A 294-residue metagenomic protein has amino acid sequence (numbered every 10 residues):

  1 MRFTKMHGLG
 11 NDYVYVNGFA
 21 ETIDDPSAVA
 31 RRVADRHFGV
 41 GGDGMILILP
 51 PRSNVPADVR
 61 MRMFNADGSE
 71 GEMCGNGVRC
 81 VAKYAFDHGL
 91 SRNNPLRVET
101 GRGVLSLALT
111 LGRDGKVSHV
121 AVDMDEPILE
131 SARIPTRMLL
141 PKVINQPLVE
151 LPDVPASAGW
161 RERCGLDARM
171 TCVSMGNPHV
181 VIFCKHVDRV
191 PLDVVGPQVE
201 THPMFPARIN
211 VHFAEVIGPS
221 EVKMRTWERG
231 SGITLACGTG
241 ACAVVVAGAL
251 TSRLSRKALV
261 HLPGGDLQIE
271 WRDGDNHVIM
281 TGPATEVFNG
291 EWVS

Functional and structural regions predicted by a protein language model:
M1-T22, V122, T136-V173: N-terminal, positively charged, Ser/Thr/Ala/Gly-biased leader segments that form transit/presequence-like amphipathic
M1-V117, W160, V180-S294: A glycine-rich beta-to-alpha transition motif near the start of alpha/beta enzyme domains, typified by
D58, R133, L139-L140, C242: Conserved, structured C-terminal
R102-L105, L111-D114, D125-E130, L139-V143 (+3 more regions): Short acidic/polar capping segments at secondary-structure boundaries
V117, A121, S131-I134: Extended alpha-helical solenoid/rod scaffold regions of large eukaryotic vesicle-tethering complex subunits
I134, Q146-L148, V260, W292: Generic detection of short hydrophobic beta-strand segments and adjacent strand-loop junctions
M170, P178-V181: Selected transmembrane alpha-helices and immediately adjacent juxtamembrane segments of polytopic inner-membrane
V173-M175, M280: Active-site donor-nucleotide binding/catalytic segment of nucleotide-sugar enzymes
